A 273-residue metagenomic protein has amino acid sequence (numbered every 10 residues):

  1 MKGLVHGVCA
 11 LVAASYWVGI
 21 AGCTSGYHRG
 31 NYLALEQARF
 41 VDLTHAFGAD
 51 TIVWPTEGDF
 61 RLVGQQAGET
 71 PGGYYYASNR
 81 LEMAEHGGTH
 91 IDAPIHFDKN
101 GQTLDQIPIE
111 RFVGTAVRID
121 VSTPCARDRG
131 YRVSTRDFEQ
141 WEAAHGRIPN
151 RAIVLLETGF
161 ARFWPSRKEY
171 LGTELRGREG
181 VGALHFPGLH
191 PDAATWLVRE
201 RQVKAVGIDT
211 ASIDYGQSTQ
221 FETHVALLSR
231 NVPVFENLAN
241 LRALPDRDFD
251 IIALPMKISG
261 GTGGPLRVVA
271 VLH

Functional and structural regions predicted by a protein language model:
M1-G7: Positively charged n-region of N-terminal signal peptides that target proteins for export
G7-A21: Bacterial N-terminal signal peptides
G22-H273: Active-/binding-site microenvironments in catalytic and ligand-binding cores
